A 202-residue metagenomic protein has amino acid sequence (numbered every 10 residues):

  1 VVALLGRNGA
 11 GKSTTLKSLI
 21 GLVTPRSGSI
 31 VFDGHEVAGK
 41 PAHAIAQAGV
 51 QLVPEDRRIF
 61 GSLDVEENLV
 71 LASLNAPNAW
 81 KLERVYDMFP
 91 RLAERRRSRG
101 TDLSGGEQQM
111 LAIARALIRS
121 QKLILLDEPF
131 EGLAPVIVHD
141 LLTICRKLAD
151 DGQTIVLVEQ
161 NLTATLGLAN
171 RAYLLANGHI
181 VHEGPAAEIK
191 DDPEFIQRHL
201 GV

Functional and structural regions predicted by a protein language model:
V1-V202: Glycine-rich phosphate-binding loops of nucleotide-dependent enzymes
